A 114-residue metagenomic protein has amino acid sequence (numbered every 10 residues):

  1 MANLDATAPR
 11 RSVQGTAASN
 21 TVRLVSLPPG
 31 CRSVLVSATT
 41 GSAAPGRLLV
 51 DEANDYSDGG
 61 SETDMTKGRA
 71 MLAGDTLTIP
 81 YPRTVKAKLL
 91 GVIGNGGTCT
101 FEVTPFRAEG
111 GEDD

Functional and structural regions predicted by a protein language model:
M1-S19, I93-D114: C-terminal interaction-tip segments
P9-V13, E62-A70: Solvent-exposed serine/threonine-rich low-complexity stretches and specific carbohydrate-binding patches
R10-P29, T40-P45: Surface-exposed ligand/attachment interfaces on beta-rich extracellular proteins
R23-V25, G68-K86: Beta-sandwich interaction modules
R32-V34, Y81-C99: Noncatalytic modules at the cell exterior or secretory-pathway interfaces, chiefly beta-strand-rich lectin/adhesion
V36-A43, A53, V92-G97: Short, flexible beta-strand-to-coil junctions
G41-E62, E102-V103: Short, surface-exposed beta-strand/strand-loop-strand elements in extracellular ectodomains
